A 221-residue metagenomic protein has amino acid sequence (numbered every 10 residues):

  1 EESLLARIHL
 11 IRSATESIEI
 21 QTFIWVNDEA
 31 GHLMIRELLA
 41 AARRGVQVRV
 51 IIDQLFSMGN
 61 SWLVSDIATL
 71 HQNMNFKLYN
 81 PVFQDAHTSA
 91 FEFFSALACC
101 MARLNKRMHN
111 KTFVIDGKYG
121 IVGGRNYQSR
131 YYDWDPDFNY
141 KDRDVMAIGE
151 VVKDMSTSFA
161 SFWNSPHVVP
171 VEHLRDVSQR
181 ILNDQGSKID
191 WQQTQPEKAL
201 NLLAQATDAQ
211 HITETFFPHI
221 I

Functional and structural regions predicted by a protein language model:
E1-K111, I115-I221: Charged, low-complexity intrinsically disordered terminal segments
